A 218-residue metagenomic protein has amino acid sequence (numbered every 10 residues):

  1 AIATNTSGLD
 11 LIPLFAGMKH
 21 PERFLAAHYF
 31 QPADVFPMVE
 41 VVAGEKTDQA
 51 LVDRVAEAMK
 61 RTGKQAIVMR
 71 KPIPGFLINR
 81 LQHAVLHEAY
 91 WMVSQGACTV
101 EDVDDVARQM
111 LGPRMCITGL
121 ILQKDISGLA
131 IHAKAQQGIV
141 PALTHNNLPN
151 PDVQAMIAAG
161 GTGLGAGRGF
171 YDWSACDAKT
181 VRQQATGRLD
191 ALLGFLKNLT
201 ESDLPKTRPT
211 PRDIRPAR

Functional and structural regions predicted by a protein language model:
T4-N79: Rossmann-fold dinucleotide-binding core
D10, L51-R54, V85, T99-D102 (+1 more regions): General structural feature for long, well-ordered alpha-helical segments within catalytic domains of soluble enzymes
K64-I67, Q95, V100-R218: NAD(P)-dependent Rossmann-like dehydrogenase/reductase catalytic/cofactor-binding core
L77, V85, S127-I131: Mid-domain beta-loop-alpha active-site segment that forms a flexible, acidic cofactor/metal-binding surface
Q82-E88: Structural/interface elements that position substrates and couple domains in central-metabolism enzymes
H83, V93-Q95: AAA+ ATPase "lid" subdomain C-terminal helix
